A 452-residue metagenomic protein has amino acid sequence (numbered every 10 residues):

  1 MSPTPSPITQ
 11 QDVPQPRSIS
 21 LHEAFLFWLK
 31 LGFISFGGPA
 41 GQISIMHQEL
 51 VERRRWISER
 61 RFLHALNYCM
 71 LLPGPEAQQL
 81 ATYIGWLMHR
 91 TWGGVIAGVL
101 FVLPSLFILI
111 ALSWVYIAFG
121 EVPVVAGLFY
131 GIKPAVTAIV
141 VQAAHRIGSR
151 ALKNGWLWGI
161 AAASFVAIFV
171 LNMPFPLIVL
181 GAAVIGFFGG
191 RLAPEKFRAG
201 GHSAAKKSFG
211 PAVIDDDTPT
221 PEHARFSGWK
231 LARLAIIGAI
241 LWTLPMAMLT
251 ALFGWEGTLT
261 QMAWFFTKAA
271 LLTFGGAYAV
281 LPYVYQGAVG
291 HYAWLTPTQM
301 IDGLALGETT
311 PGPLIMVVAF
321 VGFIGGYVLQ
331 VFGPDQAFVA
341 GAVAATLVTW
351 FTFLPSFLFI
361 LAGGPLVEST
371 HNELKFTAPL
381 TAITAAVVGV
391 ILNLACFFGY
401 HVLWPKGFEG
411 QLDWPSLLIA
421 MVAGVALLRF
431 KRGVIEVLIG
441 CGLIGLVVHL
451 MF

Functional and structural regions predicted by a protein language model:
M1-L72, E76, Y83-T310, L314-F452: Multi-pass membrane proteins that catalyze or facilitate reactions on polyprenyl-/lipid-phosphate substrates and their
